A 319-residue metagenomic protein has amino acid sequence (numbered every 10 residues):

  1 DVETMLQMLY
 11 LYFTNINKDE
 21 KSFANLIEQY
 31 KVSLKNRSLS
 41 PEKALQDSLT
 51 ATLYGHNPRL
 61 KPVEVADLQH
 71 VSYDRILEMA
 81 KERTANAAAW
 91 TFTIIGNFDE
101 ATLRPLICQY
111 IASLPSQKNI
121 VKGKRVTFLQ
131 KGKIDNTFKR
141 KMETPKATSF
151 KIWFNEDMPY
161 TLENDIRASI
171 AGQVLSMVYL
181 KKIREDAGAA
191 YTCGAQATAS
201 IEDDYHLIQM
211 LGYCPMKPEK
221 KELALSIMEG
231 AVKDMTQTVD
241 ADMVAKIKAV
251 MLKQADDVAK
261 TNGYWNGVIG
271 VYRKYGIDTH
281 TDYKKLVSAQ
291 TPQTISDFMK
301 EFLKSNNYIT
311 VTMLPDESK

Functional and structural regions predicted by a protein language model:
D1-T14, L26-K35, S40-H70, A88-I95 (+4 more regions): M16 family metallopeptidases and their MPP-like homologs
Q46-D47, Y73-Y110: Non-catalytic, conformational "gating/processing" segments within enzyme and secreted inhibitor domains
L77-E82, I134-K141, F298-K300: Short, surface-exposed beta-strand/loop micro-motifs that present aromatic residues
R83-A87, E143-P145, F302-S305: Extracellular/periplasmic catalytic domains that process cell-envelope and extracellular macromolecules
E100-R104, D203-D204, K319: Extracytoplasmic/secreted cell-surface and envelope-processing proteins
L106-V121: Glycine-centered hinge/linker elements that transmit conformational signals in sensory and ligand-binding systems
N119-V178, K182: His/Glu-based metal-binding/catalytic segments typifying zinc-dependent metallopeptidases
D165-S169, Q173, M177-K181, S226 (+5 more regions): Feature representing long, continuous alpha-helical segments
